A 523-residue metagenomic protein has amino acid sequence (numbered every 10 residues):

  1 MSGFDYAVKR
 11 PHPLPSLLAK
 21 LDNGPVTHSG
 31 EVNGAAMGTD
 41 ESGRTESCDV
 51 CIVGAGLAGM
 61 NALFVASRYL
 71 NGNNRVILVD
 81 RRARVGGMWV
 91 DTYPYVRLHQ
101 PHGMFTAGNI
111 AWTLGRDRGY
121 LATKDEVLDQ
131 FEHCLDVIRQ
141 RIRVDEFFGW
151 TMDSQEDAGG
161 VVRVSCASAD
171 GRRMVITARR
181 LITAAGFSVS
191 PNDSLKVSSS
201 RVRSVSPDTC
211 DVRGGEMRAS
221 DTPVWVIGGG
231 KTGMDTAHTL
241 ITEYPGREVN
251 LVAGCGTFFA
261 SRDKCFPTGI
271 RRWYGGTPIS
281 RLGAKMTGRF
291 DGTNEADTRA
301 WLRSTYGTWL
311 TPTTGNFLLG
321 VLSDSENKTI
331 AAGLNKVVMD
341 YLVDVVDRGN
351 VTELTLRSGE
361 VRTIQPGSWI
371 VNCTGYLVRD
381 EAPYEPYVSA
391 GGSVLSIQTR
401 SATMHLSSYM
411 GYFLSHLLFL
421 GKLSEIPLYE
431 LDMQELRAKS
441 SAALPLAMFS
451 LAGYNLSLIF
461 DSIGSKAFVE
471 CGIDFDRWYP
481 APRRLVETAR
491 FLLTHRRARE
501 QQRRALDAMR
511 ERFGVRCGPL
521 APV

Functional and structural regions predicted by a protein language model:
S2-L21, P25-V26, G38, E46-C48 (+1 more regions): FAD-binding core/adjacent interface of flavoenzyme oxidoreductases
S2-V96, L493, R504-D507: N-terminal low-complexity, Ser/Thr- and acidic-residue-enriched intrinsically disordered segments
D40-S47, C51-I52, L57-V85, L181-L302 (+4 more regions): Rossmann-like dinucleotide-binding core of oxidoreductases
T92-R116, P267-G288: N-terminal glycine-rich dinucleotide-binding loop that anchors FAD/FMN and/or NAD(P) in oxidoreductases
Y93-V96, V197-S199, C265-G269, Y384-G392: Short secondary-structure boundary/capping segments
G115-P191, W309-L310, L319, E326-T355 (+1 more regions): Feature captures the FAD/FMN-dependent oxidoreductase FAD-binding
H238, A331, K336-L493, F513 (+1 more regions): Glycine-enriched catalytic-core subsegment of oxygenase/oxidase enzymes
E500-V523: Long mid-to-C-terminal assembly/interaction modules of large eukaryotic proteins
